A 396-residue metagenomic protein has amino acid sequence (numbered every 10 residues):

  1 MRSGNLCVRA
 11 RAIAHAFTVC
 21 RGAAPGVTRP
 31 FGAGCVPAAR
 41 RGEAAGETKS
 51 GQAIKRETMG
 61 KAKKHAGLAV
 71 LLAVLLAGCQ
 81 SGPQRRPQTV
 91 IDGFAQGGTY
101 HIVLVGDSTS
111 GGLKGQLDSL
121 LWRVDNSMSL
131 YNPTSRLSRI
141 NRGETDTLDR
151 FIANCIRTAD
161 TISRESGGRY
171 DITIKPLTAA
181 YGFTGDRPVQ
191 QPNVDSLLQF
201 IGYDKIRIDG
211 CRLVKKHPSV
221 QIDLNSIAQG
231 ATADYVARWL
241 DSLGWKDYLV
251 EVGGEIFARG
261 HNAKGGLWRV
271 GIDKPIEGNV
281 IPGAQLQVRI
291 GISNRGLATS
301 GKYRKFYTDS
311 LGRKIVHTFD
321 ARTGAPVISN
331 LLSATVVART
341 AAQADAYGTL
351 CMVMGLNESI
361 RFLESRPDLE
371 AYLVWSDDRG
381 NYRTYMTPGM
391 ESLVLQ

Functional and structural regions predicted by a protein language model:
R2, R9-R11, R21, R29 (+2 more regions): Basic polycationic patches enriched in arginine
G32, P37-E43, G51: Short Gly/Ser/Thr- and charged-rich N-terminal loops/segments that act as flexible capping/hinge elements
A33, K55-G67, G78-Q396: Mature catalytic core of soluble alpha/beta enzymes
G46-T58: Short, Lys/Arg-enriched N-terminal segments with co-localized hydrophobic residues within the first ~10-30 amino acids
V74-L76: Hydrophobic core
